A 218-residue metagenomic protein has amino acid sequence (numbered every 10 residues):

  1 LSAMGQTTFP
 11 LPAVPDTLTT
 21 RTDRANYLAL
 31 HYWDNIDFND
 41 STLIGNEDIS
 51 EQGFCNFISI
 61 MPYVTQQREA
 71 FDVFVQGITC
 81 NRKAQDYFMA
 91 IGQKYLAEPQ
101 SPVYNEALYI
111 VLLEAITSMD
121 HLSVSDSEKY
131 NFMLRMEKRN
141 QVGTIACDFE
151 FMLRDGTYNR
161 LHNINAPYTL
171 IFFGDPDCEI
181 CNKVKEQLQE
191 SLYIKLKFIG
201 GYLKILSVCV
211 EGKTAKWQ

Functional and structural regions predicted by a protein language model:
L1-T157: Oxidative protein folding and maturation machinery
D48-I49, D175-P176, E211: Solvent-exposed coil/turn segments that connect beta secondary-structure elements in extracytoplasmic/periplasmic
A84, I180, K213: Short phosphate-engaging motifs
R135-K138, G156-R160, Y193-K195, W217: Generic recognition of flexible, low-complexity loop/linker segments
R139-V142, N163, I171, L196-F198: Generic structural signal for beta-strand residues in well-ordered domains
A146, N165-A166, G200: Extracytoplasmic
T157-Q189, K204-L206: Short active-site neighborhood of thiol/selenol oxidoreductases, capturing the structured segment around
K183-Q218: Structural microenvironment flanking redox-active thiols in thiol-disulfide oxidoreductases
